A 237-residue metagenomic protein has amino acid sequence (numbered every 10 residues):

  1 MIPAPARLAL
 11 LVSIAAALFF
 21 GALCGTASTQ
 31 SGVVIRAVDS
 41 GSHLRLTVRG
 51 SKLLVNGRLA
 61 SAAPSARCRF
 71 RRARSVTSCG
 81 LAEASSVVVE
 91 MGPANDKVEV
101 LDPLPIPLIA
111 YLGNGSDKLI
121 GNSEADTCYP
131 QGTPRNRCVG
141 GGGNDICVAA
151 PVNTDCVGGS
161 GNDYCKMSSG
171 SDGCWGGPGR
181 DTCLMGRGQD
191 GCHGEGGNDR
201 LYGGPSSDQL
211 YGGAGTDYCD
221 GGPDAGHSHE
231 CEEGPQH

Functional and structural regions predicted by a protein language model:
M1-P5: N-terminal secretory signal peptides that target proteins for export/translocation
A9-G21: Bacterial N-terminal signal peptides
L23-G25, R67-R71, S78-G80, T127-Y129 (+9 more regions): Sequence contexts marking disulfide-bonded cysteines in secreted/extracellular proteins
L23-I109, D117, D126: Extracellular lectin-like interaction modules
Q30-S31, R49-G50, L81-V88, L101-A110 (+6 more regions): Short "repeat-start/strand-capping" segments in structured domains, especially the N-termini of parallel beta-helix
A37, E90-M91, V100, A110-L112 (+13 more regions): Glycine-centered beta-turn/loop sites at beta-strand termini
N95, S116, A125, R135 (+10 more regions): Consensus positions within tandem repeat domains that build extended binding/scaffold surfaces
Q236-H237: Short, solvent-exposed mixed-charge patches
